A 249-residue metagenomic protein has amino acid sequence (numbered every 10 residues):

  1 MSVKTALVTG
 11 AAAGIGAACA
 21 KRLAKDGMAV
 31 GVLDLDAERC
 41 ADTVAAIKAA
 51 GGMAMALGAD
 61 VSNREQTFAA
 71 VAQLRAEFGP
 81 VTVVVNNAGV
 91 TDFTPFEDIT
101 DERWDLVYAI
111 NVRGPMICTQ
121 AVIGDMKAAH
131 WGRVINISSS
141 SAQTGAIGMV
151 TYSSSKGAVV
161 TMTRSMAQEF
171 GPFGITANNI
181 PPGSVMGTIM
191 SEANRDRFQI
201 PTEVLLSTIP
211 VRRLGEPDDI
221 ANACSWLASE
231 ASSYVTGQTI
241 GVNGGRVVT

Functional and structural regions predicted by a protein language model:
S2, T144, S225, T236-T249: Short C-terminal tail/terminal secondary-structure segment of NAD(P)H-dependent dehydrogenase/reductase domains
V85, G171, T176, V235-G237: Short, small/polar-rich loop/turn modules that mediate ligand/substrate recognition or access, typified
P95-F96, R103-Y108, S191, L205: Substrate-binding pocket helix/loop in short-chain dehydrogenase/reductase
T119, S155, T163: Active-site helix of classical SDR
G124, Q168-P172, S233: Alpha-helical segment proximal to the catalytic Tyr-Lys
S139: Residue(s) in the substrate-gating loop at a strand-loop-helix junction that position the organic substrate next
P172, S184-T208: A glycine/serine/threonine-rich, flexible loop-to-helix segment that serves as the NAD(P) cofactor-binding "lid"
